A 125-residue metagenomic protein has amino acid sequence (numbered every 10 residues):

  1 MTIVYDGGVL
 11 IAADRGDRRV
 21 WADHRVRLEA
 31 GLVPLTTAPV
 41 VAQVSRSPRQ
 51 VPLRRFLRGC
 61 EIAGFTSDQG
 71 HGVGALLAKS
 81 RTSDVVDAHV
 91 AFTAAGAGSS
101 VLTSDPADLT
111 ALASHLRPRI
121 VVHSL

Functional and structural regions predicted by a protein language model:
M1-T36, S45-R58, L125: Short, well-structured N-terminal submotif of metal-dependent ribonuclease cores
V9-L10, V40, Q69, H89-V90 (+1 more regions): Alpha-helix capping/helix-boundary segments
T36, G64, V85, T103-S104: Short beta-strand scaffold positions
Q43, G72, A111-L112: Phosphate- and divalent-cation-binding pockets in alpha/beta enzyme and binding domains that engage nucleotide-derived
C60-S80, F92, P106: Acidic catalytic patch
D84-S100: Acidic, metal-associated active-site segment
A95-L125: Acidic, PIN/NYN-like endoribonuclease modules and their adjacent C-terminal/linker elements
